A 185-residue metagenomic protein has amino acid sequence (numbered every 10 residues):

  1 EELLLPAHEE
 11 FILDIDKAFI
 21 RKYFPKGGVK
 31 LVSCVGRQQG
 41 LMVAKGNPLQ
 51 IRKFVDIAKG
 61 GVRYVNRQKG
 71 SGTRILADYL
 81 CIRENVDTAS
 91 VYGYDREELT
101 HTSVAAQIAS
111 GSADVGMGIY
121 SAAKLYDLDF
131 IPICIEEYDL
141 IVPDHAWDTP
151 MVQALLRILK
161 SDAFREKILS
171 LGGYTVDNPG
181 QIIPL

Functional and structural regions predicted by a protein language model:
E1-Q50: N-terminal segment of the mature folded domain
L5-I20, A105-C134: A ligand-binding cleft/hinge motif common to bilobed small-molecule-binding domains
K17-G28, L49-V55, D162-L185: N-terminal hydrophobic or amphipathic helices and topogenic motifs
G36-Q38, Y126-R157, N178-L185: Periplasmic-binding protein-like
G46-R52, V86, H145-M151: Short helix-loop capping/hinge motifs at secondary-structure junctions, enriched in acidic/polar residues
V55-I75: Short loop->beta-strand "edge-of-pocket" segments that line small-molecule binding or catalytic clefts across diverse
I57, A77, A105-A109: Hydrophobic residues within well-ordered alpha-helices
R67, D87-T100: Short beta-strand-to-loop elements that line the ligand-binding cleft of bilobed periplasmic-binding protein-like
